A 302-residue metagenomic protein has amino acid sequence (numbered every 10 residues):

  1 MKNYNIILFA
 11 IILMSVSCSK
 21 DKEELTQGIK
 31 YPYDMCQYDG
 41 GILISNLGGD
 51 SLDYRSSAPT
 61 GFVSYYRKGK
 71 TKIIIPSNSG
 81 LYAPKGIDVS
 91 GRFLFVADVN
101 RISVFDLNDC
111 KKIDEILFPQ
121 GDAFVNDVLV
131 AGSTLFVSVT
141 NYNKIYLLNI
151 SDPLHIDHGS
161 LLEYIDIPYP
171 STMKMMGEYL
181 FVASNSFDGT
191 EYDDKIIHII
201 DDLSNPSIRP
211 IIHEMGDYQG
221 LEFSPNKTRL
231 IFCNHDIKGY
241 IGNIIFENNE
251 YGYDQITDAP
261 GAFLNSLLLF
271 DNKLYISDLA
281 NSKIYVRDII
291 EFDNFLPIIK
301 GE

Functional and structural regions predicted by a protein language model:
S15-S17: C-terminal motif of bacterial Sec signal peptides marking the signal peptidase cleavage site
D21-T26, K70-N78, K111-F118, H155-I165 (+3 more regions): A short beta-strand motif characteristic of beta-propeller blades
L25-P59: Beta-strand-rich domains and repeat architectures in extracellular enzymes and scaffolds, especially beta-propellers
G28-G40, N78-F95, P119-G132, F136 (+6 more regions): Beta-rich, blade/repeat-based domains predominating in secreted/periplasmic proteins but also intracellular
I44-S57, F95-N100, V137-N143, V182-Y192 (+2 more regions): Conserved beta-strand positions in repeat-built beta-propeller and related beta-rich domains
Y54-R55, P59-S64, R101-S103, K144-L147 (+3 more regions): A short loop-to-beta-strand structural motif that recurs across blades of beta-propeller domains
Y66-K70, D106-K111, N149-L154, I200-N205 (+2 more regions): Short loop/turn segments that connect beta-strands within beta-propeller blades
R101-S103, L107-A131, S138, L161: Asp-box/WD-like beta-propeller blade repeats and closely related beta-sheet repeat scaffolds
